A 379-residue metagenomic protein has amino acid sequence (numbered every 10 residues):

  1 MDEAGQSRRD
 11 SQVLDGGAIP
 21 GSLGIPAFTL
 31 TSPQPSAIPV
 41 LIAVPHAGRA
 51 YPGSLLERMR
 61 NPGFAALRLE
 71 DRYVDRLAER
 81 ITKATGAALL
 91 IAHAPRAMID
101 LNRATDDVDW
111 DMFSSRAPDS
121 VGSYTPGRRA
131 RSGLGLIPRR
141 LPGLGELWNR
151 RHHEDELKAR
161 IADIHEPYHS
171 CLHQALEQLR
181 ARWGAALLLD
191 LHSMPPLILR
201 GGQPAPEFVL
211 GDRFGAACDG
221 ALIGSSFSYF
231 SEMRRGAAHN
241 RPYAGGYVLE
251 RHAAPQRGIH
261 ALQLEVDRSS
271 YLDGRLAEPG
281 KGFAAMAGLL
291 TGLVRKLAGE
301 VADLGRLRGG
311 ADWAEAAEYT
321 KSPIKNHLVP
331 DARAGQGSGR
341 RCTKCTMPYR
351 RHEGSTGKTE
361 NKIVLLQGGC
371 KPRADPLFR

Functional and structural regions predicted by a protein language model:
D2-L188, S193-I324: N-terminal catalytic or cofactor-binding beta/alpha core of small enzyme domains
G5, G310, G335-G339, G354-G357 (+1 more regions): Residue-identity detector for glycine
S322-K325, G337, E353, L365: Intrinsically disordered, low-complexity segments enriched in glycine and mixed charged residues
I324, C342, K358-T359: Compositionally biased, low-complexity intrinsically disordered regions
N326-H327, Y349-H352, N361, D375: Intrinsic-disorder-associated, low-complexity terminal segments enriched in Asp/Asn/His/Tyr and depleted of Lys/Arg
C342-C345, C370: Cysteine-centered motifs
C370-F378: Short, intrinsically disordered C-terminal tails of secreted or membrane-associated proteins
